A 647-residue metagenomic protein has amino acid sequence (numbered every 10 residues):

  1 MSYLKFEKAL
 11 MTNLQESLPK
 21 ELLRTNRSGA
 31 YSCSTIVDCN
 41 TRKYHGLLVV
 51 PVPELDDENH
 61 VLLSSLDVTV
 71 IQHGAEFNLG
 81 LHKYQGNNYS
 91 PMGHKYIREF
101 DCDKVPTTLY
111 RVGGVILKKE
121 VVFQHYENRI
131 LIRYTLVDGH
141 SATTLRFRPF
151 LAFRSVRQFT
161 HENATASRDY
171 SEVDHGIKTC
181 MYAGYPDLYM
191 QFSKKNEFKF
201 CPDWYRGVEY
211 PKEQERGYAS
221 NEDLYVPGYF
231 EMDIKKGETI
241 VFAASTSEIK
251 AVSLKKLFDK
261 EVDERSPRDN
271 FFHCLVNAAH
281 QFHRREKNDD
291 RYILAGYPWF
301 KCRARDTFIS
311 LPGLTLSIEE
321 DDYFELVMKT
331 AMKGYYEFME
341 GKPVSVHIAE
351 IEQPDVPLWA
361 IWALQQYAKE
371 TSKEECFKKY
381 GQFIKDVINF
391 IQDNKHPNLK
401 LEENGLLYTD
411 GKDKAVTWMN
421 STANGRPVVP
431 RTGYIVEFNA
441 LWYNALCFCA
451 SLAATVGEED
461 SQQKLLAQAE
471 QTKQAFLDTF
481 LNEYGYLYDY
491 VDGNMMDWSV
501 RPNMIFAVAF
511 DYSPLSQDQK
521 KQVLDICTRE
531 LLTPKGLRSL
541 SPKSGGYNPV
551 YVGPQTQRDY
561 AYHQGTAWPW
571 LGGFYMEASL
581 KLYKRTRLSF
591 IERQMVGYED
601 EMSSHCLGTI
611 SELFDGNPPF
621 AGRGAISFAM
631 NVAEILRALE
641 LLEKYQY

Functional and structural regions predicted by a protein language model:
M1-P267, F271, E320, M332 (+2 more regions): Terminal accessory carbohydrate-recognition/targeting modules of carbohydrate-active enzymes
N78-V105, V112-G114, D393-H396, D525-T533 (+4 more regions): Non-catalytic C-terminal accessory modules of carbohydrate-active enzymes
D138-G139, T160-N163, E172, I234-K236 (+8 more regions): Aromatic-rich carbohydrate-recognition surfaces in CAZymes
F198-M232, W418-V428, T432, K543-D559: Glycine-rich phosphate/pyrophosphate-binding loop and adjacent beta-alpha nucleotide/cofactor-binding cores
A251-Y297: An acidic-aromatic substrate-binding cleft motif
V252, Y367-K379, F448-K464, D518 (+1 more regions): Inter-helical turn/loop segments and adjacent helix faces that build the functional surface of alpha-helical bundle
H273, Q392, L399-E403, Y443-Y551 (+2 more regions): Catalytic cores of carbohydrate-active enzymes
R285, D289-C302, E340-W359, A363 (+5 more regions): Carbohydrate-binding/catalytic loop surfaces
